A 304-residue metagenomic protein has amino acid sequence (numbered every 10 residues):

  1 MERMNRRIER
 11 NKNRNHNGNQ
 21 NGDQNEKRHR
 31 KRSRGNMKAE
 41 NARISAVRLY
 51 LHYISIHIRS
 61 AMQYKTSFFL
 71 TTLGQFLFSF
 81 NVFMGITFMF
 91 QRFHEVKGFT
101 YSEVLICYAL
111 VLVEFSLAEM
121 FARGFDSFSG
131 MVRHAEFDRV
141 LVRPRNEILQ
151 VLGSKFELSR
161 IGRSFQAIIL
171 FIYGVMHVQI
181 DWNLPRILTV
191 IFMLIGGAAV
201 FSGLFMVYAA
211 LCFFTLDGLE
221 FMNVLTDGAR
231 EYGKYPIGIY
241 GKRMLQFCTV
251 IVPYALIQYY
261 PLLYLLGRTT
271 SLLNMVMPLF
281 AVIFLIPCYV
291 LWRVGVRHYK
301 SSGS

Functional and structural regions predicted by a protein language model:
M1-R10: N-terminal acidic, proline/glycine-rich, low-complexity intrinsically disordered segments
R7, N36-S304: Hydrophobic transmembrane alpha-helices and immediately adjacent juxtamembrane helices of multi-pass inner-membrane
R10-K12, H16, Q20, Q24 (+2 more regions): Intrinsically disordered, low-complexity repeat/linker tracts enriched for polar/charged residues
